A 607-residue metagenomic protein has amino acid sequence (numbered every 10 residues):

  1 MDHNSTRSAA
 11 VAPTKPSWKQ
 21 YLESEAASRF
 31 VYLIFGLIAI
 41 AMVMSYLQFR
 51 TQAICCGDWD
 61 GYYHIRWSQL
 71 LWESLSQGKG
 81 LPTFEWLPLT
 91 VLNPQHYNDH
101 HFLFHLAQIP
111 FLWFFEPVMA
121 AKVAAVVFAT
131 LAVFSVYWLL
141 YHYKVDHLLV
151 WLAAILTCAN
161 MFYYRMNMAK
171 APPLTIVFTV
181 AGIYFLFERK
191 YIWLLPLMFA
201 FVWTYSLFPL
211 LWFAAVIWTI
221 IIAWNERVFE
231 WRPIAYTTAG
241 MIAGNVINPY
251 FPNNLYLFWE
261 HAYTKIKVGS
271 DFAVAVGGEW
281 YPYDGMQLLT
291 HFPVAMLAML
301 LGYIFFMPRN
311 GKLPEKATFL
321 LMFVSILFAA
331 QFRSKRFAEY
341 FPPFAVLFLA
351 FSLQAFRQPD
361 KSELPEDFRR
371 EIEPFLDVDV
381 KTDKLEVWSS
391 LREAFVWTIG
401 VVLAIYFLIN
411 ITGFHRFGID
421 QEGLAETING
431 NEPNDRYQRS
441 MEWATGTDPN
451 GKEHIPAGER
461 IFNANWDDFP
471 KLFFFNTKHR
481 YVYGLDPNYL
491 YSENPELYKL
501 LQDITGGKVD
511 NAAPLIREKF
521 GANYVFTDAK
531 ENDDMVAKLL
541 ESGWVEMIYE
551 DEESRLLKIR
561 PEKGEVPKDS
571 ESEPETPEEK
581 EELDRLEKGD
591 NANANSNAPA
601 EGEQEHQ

Functional and structural regions predicted by a protein language model:
M1-Q48, S390-I399: Start-transfer (signal-anchor) and selected internal transmembrane alpha helices of multi-pass inner/ER membrane
P88-E116: Short hydrophobic/aromatic helix or loop-helix immediately within or flanking a transmembrane segment in polytopic
V123-K144: Transmembrane-helix motifs of polytopic, lipid-linked glycan transferases
F162, V180-F185, I192-L207, A215-V216 (+2 more regions): Membrane-interface alpha helices of multi-pass inner-membrane proteins
T179-W193, G302-K312: Membrane-interface transmembrane helices that cradle and orient dolichyl/undecaprenyl
N225-A235, L300-F323: Membrane-interface helix-loop-helix junctions at transmembrane boundaries of multi-pass membrane enzymes, predominantly
T382-E453, D467-F469, P487, Q502-D510 (+2 more regions): Membrane-proximal, lumen/periplasm-facing interface regions of secretory-pathway glyco- and lipid-modifying enzymes
N450-E493, E518, A522-N532, L557: Short periplasmic/luminal acceptor-recognition loop of GT-C membrane glycosyltransferases, typified by
